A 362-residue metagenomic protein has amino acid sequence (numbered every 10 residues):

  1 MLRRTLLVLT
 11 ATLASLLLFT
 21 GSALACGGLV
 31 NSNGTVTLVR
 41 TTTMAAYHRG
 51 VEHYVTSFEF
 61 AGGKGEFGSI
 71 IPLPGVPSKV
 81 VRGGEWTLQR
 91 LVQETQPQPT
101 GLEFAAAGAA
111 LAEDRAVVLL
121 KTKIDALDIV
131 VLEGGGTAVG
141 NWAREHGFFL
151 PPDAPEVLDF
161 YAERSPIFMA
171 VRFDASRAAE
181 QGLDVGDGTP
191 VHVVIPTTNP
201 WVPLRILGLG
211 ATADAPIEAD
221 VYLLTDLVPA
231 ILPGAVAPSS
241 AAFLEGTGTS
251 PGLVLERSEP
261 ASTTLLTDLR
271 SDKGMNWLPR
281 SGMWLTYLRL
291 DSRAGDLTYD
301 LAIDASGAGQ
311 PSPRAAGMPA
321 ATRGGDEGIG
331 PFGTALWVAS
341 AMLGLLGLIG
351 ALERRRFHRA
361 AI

Functional and structural regions predicted by a protein language model:
M1-L9: Bacterial N-terminal signal peptides that target proteins for export
V8-F19: Bacterial N-terminal signal peptides
T20-A25: Sec/Tat signal peptide C-region and signal peptidase I cleavage site
G27-T41, H48, V76, L150-F357: Accessory, solvent-exposed terminal regions and/or long lumenal/extracellular loops of proteins
A46-T95, A143-S165: Surface-exposed, glycine/proline- and aromatic-rich loop segments on solvent-exposed faces across compartments
H53-V55, A126-E133: Short hydrophobic-aromatic micro-motifs
P77, V81-D125, E133-V139: A cross-kingdom signal targeting lumenal/periplasmic-facing segments of multi-pass membrane and secretory-pathway
G108-R115, L119, E133-R172: Covalent nucleotidyltransferase core used to form phosphodiester bonds in nucleic acids
